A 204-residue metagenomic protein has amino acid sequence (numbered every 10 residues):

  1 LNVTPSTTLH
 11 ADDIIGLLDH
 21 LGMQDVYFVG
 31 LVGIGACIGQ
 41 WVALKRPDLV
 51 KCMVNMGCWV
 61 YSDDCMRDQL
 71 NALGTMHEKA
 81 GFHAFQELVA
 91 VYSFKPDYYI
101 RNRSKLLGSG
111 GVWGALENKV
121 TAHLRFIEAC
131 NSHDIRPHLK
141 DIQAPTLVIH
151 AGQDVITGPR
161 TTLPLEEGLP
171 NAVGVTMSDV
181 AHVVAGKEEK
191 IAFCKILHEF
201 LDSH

Functional and structural regions predicted by a protein language model:
L1-V29: Active-site loop/oxyanion-hole signature of alpha/beta-hydrolase fold enzymes
F28-L31, M56: Short beta-strand immediately N-terminal to the catalytic nucleophile in serine-hydrolase-like folds
L31-W41: Glycine-rich nucleophile elbow surrounding the catalytic serine of serine-hydrolase chemistry
Q40-K45, V50-A80: Flexible "cap/lid" loop of the alpha/beta hydrolase fold
D64-M66, H83-H138: Conserved alpha/beta-hydrolase catalytic His-Asp/Glu region
I142, V148-H150, D154: Short beta-strand/loop motif that positions the catalytic acidic residue of the alpha/beta-hydrolase fold
V155-T161: Conserved alpha/beta-hydrolase "acid-adjacent" motif
A172-H204: Catalytic active-site module of serine/aspartate enzymes centered on a nucleophile-bearing elbow/loop
